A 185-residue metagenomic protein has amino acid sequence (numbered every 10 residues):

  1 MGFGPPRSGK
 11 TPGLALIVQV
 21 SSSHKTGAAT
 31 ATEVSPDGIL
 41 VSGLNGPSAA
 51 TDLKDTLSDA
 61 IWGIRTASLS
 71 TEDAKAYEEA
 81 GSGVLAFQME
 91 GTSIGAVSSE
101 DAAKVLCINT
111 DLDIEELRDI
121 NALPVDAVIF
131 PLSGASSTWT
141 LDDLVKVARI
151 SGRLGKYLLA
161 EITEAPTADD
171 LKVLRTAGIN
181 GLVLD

Functional and structural regions predicted by a protein language model:
M1-S68, D119-P124: Conserved N-terminal beta1-alpha1 strand-loop-helix module at the mouth
F3, P12-L14, G46-L69, G91-T110 (+1 more regions): Alpha-helix-loop-beta-strand connector modules within alpha/beta enzyme cores
G13-I17, D37-L40, D59-R65, G83-A86 (+4 more regions): Structural preference for beta-strand elements that scaffold enzyme active sites
G27-A31, T71-A80, D111-A122, T163-N180: Catalytic cores of alpha/beta
E33-V34, D55-D59, A80, S99-E100 (+3 more regions): Alpha-helix C-cap/termination motif
G38-G46, G81-G95, A127-S137, R175-D185: Glycine-rich phosphate-binding active-site loops on the catalytic face of alpha/beta enzymes
L106-L141: Histidine/lysine/aspartate-rich catalytic loop segments that bind and position anionic ligands
A127-V183: Active-site/ligand-binding-proximal alpha/beta "capping" segment
